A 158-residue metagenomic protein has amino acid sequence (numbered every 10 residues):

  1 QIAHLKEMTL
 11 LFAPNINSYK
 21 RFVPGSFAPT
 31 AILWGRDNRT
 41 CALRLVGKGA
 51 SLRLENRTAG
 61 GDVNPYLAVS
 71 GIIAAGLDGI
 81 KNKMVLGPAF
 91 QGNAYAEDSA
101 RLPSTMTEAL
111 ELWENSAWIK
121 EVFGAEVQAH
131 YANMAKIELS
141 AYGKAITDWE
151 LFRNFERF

Functional and structural regions predicted by a protein language model:
Q1-F90, A94-S99: Active-site capping/gating regions of soluble enzymes
A94-F158: Acidic, glycine-enriched catalytic cores built around paired aspartates
